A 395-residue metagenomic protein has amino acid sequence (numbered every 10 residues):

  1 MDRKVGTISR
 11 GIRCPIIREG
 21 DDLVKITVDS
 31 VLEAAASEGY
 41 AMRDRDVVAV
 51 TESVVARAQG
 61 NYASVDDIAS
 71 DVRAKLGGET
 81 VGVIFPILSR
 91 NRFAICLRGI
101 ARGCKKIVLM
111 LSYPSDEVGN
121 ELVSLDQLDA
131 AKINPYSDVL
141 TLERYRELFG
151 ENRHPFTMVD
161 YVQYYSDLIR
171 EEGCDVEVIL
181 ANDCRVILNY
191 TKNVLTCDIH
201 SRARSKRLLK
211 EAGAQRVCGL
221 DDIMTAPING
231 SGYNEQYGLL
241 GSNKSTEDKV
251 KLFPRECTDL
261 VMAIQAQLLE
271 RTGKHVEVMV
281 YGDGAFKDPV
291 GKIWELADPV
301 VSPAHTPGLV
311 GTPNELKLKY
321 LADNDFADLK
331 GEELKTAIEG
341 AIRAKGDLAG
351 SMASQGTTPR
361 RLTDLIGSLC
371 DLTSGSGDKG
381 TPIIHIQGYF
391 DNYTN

Functional and structural regions predicted by a protein language model:
M1-D44, S53-N395: Conserved mixed alpha/beta catalytic, RNA-binding, or beta-rich assembly cores of soluble enzyme, regulatory
